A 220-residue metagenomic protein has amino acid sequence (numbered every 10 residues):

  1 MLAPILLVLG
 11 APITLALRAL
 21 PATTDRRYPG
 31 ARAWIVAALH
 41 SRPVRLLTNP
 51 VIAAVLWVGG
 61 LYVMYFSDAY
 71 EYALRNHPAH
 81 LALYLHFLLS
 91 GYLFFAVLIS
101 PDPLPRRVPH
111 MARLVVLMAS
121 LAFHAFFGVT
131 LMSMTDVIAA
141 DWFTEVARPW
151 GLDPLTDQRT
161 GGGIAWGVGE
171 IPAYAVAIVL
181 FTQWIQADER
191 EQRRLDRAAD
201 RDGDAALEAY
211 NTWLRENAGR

Functional and structural regions predicted by a protein language model:
M1-R220: Alpha-helical membrane segments of multi-pass proteins
